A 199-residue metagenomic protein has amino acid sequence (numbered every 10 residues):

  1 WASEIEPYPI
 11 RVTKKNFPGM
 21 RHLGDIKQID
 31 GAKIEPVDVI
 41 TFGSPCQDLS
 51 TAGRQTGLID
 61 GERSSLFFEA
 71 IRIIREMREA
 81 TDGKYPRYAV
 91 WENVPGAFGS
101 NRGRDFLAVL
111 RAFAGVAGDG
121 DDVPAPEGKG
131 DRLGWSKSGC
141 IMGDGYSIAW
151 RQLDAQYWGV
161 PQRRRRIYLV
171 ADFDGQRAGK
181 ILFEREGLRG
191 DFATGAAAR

Functional and structural regions predicted by a protein language model:
W1-D30: SAM cofactor-binding core of SAM-dependent methyltransferases, primarily the Rossmann-like beta-alpha-beta module
A2, V39-T41: Short, hydrophobic/glycine-enriched beta-strand segments
E6, K27, P45, V94-P95: Anionic group-transfer/hydrolysis microenvironments
E6-I10, C46, G103-F106: Alpha-helix N-cap/helix-start and coil->helix boundary motif
G24, T41-F42, W91: Redox-cofactor binding/interface segments in oxidoreductases and associated redox assembly factors
I29-V37, L49-R199: Class I S-adenosyl-L-methionine
F42-L49: Oxyanion-hole/transition-state-stabilizing segment in secreted/luminal serine hydrolases and related acyltransferases
